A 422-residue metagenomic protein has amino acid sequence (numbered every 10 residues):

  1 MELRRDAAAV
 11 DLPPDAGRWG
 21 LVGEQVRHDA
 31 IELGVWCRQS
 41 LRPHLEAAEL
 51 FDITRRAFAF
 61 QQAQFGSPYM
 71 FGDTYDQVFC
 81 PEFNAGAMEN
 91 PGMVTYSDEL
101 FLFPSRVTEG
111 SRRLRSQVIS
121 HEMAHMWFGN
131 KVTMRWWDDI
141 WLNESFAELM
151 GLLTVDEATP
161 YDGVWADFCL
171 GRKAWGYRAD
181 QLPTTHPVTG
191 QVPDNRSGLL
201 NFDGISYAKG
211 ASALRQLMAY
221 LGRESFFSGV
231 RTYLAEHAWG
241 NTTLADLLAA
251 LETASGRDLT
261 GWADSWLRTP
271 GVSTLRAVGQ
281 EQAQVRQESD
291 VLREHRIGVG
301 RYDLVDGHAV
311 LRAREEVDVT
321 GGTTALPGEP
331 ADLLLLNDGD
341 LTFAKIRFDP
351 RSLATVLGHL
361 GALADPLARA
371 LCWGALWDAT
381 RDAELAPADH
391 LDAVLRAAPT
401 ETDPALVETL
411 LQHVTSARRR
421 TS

Functional and structural regions predicted by a protein language model:
M1-P14, L21-G23, V35-Q39, A124 (+5 more regions): Non-catalytic accessory/interaction domains
P13-W19, M88, D167: Compositionally biased, low-complexity repeat tracts
A30, V35-V291, S416, S422: Hydrophobic alpha-helical and helix-loop surface patches within well-folded domains that function as non-catalytic
